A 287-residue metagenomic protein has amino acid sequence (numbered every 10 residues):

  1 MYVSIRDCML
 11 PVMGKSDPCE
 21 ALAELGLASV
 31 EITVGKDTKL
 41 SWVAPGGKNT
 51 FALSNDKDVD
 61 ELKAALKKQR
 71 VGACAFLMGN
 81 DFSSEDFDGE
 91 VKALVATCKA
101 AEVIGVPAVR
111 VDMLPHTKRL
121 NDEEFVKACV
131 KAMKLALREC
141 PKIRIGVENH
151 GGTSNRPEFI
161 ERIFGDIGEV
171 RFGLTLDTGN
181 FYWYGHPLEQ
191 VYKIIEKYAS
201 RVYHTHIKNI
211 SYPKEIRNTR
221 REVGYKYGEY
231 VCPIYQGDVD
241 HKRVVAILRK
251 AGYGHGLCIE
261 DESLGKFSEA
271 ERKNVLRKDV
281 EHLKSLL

Functional and structural regions predicted by a protein language model:
Y2, V12-M13, C19, S29-V30 (+2 more regions): Acidic/histidine-rich catalytic cores of soluble enzymes
R6-L10, T33-D37, M78-D81, L114-H116 (+4 more regions): Active-site beta-loop-alpha junctions enriched in small/polar residues
L10, C258-V275: A short, acidic, flexible beta-alpha connecting loop/helix-capping segment that sits on the rim of active
D17, V59-Q69, F82-L174, W183 (+1 more regions): Active-site acidic/histidine proton-transfer and metal-coordination neighborhood in alpha/beta enzyme cores
D17-D37, I104-G105: Catalytic domains of carbohydrate-active enzymes, especially glycoside hydrolases
L22, V30, L66, A101 (+6 more regions): Conserved, mostly hydrophobic/aromatic
T33-E61, H116-R119: Glycine-rich, proline-tolerant flexible connector loops at the mouths of alpha/beta enzymes
E269-L287: C-terminal helical cap(s) of enzyme catalytic domains, especially alpha/beta-barrels
